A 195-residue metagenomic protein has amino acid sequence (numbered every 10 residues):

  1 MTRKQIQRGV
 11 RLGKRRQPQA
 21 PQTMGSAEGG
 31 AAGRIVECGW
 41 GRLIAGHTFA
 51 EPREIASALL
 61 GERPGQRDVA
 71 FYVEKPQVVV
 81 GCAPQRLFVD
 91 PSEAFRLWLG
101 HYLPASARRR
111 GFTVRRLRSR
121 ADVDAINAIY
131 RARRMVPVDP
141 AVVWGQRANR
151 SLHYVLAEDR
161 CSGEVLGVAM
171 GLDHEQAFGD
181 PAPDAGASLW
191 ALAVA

Functional and structural regions predicted by a protein language model:
T2-C38, E51-E54: Short Lys/Arg-enriched alpha/beta "domain-start" segment
P18-M24, W40-F112: Acyl-donor-binding surface of acyltransferase catalytic domains
S26-G33, P84-F88, L152: Short glycine-aromatic motifs
G30-A50, P181-A195: Conserved acetyl-CoA binding element of GNAT-fold acetyltransferases
V69-F71, F88-L97, I126-Y130, A157 (+2 more regions): Long, contiguous hydrophobic alpha-helical segments, chiefly transmembrane helices and signal peptides
F88, R116-S119, R150: Short capping loops/turns at secondary-structure boundaries
Y102-P140, C161, L166: Short amphipathic alpha-helix that is part of the acyltransferase structural core
R131-A193: A conserved beta-strand-loop-helix scaffold within acyl/acetyltransferase catalytic domains
